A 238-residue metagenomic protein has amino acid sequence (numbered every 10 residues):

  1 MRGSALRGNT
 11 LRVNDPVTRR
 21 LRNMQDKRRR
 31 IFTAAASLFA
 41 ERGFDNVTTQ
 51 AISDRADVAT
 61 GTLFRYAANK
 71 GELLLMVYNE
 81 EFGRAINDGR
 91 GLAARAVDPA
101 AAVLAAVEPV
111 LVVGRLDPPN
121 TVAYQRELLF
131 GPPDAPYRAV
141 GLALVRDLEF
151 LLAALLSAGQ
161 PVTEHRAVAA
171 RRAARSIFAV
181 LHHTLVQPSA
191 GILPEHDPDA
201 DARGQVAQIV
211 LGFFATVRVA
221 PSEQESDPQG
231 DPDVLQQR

Functional and structural regions predicted by a protein language model:
M1-R42, N46-V58, E72-L75: Basic, helix-initiating cap at the start of DNA-binding domains
K27, K70, E81, A85 (+6 more regions): Hydrophobic/aromatic residues within well-ordered alpha-helical segments
A56-A67: Short hydrophobic/aromatic patch on the recognition helix
A67, L74-E81: Alpha-helical DNA-contacting segments of helix-turn-helix folds
M76, R90-P119, A167-A174: Hydrophobic alpha-helical connector segments
G83-I86, G91, P133-P161, R171-R175 (+2 more regions): Amphipathic alpha-helical packing segments from all-alpha helical-bundle domains
V112-F150, A190: Short secondary-structure transition hinges
V122, L142, G159-I209, V217-D233 (+1 more regions): Hydrophobic/aromatic-rich alpha-helical bundle segments in the mid-to-C-terminal region
